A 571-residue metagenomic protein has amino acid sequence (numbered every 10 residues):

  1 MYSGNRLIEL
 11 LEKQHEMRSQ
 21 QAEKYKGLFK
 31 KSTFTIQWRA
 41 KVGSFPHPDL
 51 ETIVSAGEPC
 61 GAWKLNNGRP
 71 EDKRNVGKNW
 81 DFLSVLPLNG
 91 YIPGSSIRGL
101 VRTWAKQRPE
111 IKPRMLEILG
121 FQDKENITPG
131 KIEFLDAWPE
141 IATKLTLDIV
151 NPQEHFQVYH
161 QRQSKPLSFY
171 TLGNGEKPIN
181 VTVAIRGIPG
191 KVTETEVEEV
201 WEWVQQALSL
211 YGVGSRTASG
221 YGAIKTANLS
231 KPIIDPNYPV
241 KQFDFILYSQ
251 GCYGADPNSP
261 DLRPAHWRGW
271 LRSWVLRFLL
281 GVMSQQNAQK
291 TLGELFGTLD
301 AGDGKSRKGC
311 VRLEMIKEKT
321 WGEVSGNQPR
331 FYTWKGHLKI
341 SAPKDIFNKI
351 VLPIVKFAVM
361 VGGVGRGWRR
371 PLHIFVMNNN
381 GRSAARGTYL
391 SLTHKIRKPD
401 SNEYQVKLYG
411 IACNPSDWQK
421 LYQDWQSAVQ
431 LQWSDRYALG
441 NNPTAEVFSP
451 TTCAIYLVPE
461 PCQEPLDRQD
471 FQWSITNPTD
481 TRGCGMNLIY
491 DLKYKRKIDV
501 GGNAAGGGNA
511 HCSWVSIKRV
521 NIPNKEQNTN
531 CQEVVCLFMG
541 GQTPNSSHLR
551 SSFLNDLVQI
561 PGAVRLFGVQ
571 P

Functional and structural regions predicted by a protein language model:
M1-P571: Basic, Gly/Ser/Thr-rich N-terminal segments that form RNA-phosphate-binding interfaces in CRISPR RAMP
